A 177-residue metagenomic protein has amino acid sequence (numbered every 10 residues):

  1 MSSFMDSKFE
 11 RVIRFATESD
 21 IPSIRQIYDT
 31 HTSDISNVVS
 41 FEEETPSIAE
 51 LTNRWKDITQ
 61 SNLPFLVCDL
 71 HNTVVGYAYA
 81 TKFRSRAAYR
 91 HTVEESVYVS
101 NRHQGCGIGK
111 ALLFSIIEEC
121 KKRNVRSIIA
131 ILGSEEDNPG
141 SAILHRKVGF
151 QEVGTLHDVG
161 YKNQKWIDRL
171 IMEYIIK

Functional and structural regions predicted by a protein language model:
V12-Q26: A short beta-loop-alpha structural element at the N-terminal edge of CoA-dependent acyl/N-acetyltransferase catalytic
F15, E44-T92, S96-R102, L113-F114 (+2 more regions): Acetyl-CoA-dependent GNAT
R25-R54: Conserved GNAT-fold acetyl-CoA-binding loop/helix
Y28, H145, F150, M172: Conserved active-site tyrosine of GNAT-family acetyltransferases
V97-R102, C106, S134-E136: Active-site acidic-Proline motif in GNAT/NAT acetyltransferases
G105-C120, P139, I143-K147: Conserved acetyl-CoA-binding loop-helix of GNAT-fold acetyltransferases
C120-G133: Conserved GNAT acetyl-CoA-binding A-motif
I131-G133, R146-I167: Conserved catalytic-core motifs of GNAT/GCN5-like acyltransferases
